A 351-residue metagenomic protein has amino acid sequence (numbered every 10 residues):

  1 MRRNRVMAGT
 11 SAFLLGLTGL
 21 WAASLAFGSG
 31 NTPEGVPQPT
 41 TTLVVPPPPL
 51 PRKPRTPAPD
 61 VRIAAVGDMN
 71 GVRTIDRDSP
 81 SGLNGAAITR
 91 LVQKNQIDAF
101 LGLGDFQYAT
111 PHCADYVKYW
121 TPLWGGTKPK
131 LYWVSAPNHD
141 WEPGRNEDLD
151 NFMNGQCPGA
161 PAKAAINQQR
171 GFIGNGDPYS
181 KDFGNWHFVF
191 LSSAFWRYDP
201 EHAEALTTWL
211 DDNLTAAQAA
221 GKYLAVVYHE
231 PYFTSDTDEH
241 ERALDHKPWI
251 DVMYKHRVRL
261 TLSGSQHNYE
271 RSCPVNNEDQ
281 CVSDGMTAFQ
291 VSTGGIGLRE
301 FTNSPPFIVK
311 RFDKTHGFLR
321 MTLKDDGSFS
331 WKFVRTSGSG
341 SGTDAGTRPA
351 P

Functional and structural regions predicted by a protein language model:
M1-F13: N-terminal export and membrane-targeting signals
T18-T42: C-terminal region of N-terminal signal peptides and the immediate post-cleavage residues of exported proteins
P37-P39, L43-D115, S235: N-terminal active-site segment of His-dependent metallophosphoesterases
I63-A65, F100-G102, V134-S135, V226 (+1 more regions): Residue-level marker for buried hydrophobic side chains located in beta-strands that build the well-ordered beta-sheet
D68, G104-D105, P137-N138, H229 (+1 more regions): Active-site glycine-centered loops adjacent to acidic/histidine catalytic or metal-binding residues that shape
T74-I75, Y108-Y223, E239-W249, Y254-L260 (+1 more regions): Extended active-site neighborhood of metal-dependent phosphoesterases/phosphodiesterases
A136, L224-S235: Active-site segments of SGNH/GDSL-like serine hydrolases that catalyze O-acetyl group transfer/hydrolysis on lipids
F301-P351: A short C-terminal boundary segment appended to hydrolase-like catalytic domains
